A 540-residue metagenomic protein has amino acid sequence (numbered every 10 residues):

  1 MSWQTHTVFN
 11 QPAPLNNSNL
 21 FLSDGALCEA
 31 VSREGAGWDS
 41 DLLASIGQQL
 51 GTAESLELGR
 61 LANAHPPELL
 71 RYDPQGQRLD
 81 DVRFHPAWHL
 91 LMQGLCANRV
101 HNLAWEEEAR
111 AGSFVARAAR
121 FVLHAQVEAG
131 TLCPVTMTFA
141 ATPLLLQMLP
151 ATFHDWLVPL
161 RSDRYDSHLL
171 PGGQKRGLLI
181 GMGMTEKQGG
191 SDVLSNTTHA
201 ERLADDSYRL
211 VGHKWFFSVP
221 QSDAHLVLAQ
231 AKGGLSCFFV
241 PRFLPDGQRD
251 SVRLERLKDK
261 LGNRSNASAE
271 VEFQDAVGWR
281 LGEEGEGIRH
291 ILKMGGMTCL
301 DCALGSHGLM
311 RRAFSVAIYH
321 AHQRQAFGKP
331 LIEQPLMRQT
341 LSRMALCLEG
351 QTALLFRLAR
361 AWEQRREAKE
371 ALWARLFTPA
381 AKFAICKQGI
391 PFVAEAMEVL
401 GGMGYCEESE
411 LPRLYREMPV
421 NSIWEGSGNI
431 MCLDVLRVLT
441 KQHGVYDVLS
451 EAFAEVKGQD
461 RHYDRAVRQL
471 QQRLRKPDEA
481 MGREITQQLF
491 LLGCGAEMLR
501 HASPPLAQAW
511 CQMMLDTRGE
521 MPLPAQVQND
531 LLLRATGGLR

Functional and structural regions predicted by a protein language model:
M1-R110, A129: Extended, charge-enriched "interface" segments that sit outside catalytic cores
Q4-T7, Q11, L22, A26 (+5 more regions): Alpha-helix capping/hinge segments and adjacent helical runs
D80-P171, S218-P220, W424, C511: Internal helix-loop-helix
S207, V211-S251: A short core secondary-structure module
D246-Q248, E270-T298, S315-I332, A466-E479: A glycine-rich, basic-preceded beta-loop-alpha segment at the flavin cofactor/substrate interface of flavin-utilizing
Q248-Q274: Flexible, small-/acidic-enriched active-site or ligand-binding loops
E349-K382, E398, Q471-A480, T486: C-terminal helix-coil-helix/basic helical segment that borders enzyme active sites and/or dimer interfaces and provides
A452-R540: C-terminal amphipathic alpha-helical interaction region
